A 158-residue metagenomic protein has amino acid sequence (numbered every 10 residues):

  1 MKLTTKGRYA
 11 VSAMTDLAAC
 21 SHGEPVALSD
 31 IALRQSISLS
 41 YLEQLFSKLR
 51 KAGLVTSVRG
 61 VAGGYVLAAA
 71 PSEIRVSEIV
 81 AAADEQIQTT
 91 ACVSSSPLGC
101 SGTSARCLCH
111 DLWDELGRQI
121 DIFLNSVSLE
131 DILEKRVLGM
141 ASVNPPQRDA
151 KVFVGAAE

Functional and structural regions predicted by a protein language model:
A10-H22: Short amphipathic alpha-helical interface segments
S29-S36: A short alpha-helical element within helix-turn-helix/winged-helix DNA-binding domains across DNA-binding proteins
L33, R50-K51: Alpha-helical residues within the helix-turn-helix
S40: Key DNA-contact positions within bacterial/archaeal DNA-binding proteins
F46-S47: Short, hydrophobic-biased segments on the C-terminal half of alpha helices that form "recognition helices"
L54-A68: Beta-hairpin "wing" of winged helix-turn-helix
V76, S94-E158: C-terminal regulatory/oligomerization modules of transcriptional regulators
